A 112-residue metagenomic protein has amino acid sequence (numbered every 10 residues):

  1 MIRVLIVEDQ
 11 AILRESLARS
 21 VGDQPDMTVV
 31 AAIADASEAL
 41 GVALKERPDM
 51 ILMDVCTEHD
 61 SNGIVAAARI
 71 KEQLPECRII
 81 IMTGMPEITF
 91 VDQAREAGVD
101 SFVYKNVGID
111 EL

Functional and structural regions predicted by a protein language model:
E8-Q10: Conserved acidic carboxylate
A32-M50: Acidic, metal-coordinating helix/loop segments flanking the phosphotransfer/catalytic sites of two-component signaling
G41, I64-E76, E96: Short amphipathic alpha-helix used as the core "switch/output" element in two-component signaling
D54-A67: Conserved phosphotransfer microenvironments
M85-P86: Short, conserved "switch-loop" micro-motifs in signal-transduction and mechanochemical regulators
T89, V107-L112: C-terminal output helix
